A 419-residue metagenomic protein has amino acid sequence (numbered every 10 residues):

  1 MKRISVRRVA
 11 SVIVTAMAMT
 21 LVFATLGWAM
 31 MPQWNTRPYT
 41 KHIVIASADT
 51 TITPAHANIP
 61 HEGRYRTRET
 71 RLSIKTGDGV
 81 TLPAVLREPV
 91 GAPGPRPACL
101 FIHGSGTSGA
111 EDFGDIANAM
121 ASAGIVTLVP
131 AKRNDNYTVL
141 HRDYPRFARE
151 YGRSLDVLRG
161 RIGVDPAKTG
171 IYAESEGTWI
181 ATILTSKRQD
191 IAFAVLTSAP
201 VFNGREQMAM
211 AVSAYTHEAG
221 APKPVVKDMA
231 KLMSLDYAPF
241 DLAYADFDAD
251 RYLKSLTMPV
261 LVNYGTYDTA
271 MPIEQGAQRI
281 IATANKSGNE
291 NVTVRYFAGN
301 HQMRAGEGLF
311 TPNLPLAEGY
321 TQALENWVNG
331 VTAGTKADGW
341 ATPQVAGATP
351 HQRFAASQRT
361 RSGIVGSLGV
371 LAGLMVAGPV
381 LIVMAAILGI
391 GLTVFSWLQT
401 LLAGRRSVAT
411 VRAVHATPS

Functional and structural regions predicted by a protein language model:
R7, N289-E290, A298-Q302, G306-S419: Alpha/beta-hydrolase-fold serine-hydrolase catalytic core, especially in secreted/extracellular enzymes
I45-G94: N-terminal cap/lid segment of alpha/beta-hydrolase-fold proteins
G94-G104: Short beta-strand element of the alpha/beta-hydrolase
G106-A117, K132, E274: The serine-hydrolase catalytic nucleophile loop
A117-Y137: Conserved alpha/beta-hydrolase
H141-I162: Alpha/beta-hydrolase active-site loop
V157-T216: Primarily recognizes the serine-hydrolase "nucleophile elbow" in alpha/beta-hydrolase and SGNH/GDSL folds
L256, V262-Y264, D268: Short beta-strand/loop motif that positions the catalytic acidic residue of the alpha/beta-hydrolase fold
